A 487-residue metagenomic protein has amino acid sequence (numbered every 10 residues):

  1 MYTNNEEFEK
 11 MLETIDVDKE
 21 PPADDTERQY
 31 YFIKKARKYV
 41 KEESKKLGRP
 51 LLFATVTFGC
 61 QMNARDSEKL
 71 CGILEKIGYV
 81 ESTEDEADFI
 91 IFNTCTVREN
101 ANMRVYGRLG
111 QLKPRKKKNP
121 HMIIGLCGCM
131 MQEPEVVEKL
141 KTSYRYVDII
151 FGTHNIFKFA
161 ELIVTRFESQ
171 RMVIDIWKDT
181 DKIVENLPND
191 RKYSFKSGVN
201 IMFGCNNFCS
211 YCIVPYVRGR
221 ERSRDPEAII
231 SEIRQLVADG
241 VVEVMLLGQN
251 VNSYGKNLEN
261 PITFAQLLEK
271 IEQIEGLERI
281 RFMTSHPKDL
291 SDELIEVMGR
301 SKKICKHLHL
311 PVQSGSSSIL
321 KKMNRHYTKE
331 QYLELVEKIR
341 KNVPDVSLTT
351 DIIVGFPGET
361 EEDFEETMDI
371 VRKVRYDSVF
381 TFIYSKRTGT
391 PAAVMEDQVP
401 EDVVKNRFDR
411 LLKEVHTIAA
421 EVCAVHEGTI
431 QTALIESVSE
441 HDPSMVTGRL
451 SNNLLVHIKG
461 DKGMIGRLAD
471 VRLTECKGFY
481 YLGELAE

Functional and structural regions predicted by a protein language model:
Y2-Y254, E293, L308, E330-K341 (+4 more regions): Proteins enriched for Cys/Gly/acidic motifs involved in redox and nucleic-acid/cofactor modification
A101-M103, R220-D225, G255-P261, K322-R325 (+3 more regions): Short, solvent-exposed loop/turn segments at secondary-structure boundaries
H121-L126, E133-E135, A238-E361, R372: Conserved SAM/AdoMet-binding glycine-rich loop
T142-Y144, R166-S169, I262-F264, M298-G299 (+2 more regions): Short, hinge-like loop/turn segments at secondary-structure boundaries
F157, N207, N252, K288 (+3 more regions): Glycine-centered loop/turn positions within well-structured domains that cap or flank conserved ligand/cofactor-binding
K192-F195, C205-N207, I304, S314 (+5 more regions): Short flexible coil/turn linkers enriched for glycine and charged/polar residues that connect secondary-structure
C209, I229, L246, F282 (+7 more regions): Conserved, mostly hydrophobic/aromatic
V394-E487: Terminal RNA-binding accessory module
